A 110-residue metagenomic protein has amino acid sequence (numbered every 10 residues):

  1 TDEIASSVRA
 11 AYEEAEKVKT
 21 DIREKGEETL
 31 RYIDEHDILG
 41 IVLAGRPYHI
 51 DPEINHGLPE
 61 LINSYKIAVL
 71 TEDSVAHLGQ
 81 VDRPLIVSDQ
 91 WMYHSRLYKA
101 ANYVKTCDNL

Functional and structural regions predicted by a protein language model:
T1-L110: An N-terminal assembly and electron-transfer interface module characteristic of large anaerobic redox and radical
